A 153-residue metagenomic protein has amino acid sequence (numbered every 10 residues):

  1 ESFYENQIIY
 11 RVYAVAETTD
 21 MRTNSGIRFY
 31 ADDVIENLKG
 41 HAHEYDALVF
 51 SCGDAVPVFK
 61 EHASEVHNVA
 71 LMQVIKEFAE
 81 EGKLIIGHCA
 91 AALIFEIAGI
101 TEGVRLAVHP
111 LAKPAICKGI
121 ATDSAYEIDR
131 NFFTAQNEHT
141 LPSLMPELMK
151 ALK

Functional and structural regions predicted by a protein language model:
E1-E81, I85, L93-R105, P114-K153: Extended, subdomain-level signal for the structured scaffold at the beginning of enzyme domains
C89: Catalytic nucleophile serine of serine hydrolases, specifically the conserved "nucleophile elbow" pentapeptide
